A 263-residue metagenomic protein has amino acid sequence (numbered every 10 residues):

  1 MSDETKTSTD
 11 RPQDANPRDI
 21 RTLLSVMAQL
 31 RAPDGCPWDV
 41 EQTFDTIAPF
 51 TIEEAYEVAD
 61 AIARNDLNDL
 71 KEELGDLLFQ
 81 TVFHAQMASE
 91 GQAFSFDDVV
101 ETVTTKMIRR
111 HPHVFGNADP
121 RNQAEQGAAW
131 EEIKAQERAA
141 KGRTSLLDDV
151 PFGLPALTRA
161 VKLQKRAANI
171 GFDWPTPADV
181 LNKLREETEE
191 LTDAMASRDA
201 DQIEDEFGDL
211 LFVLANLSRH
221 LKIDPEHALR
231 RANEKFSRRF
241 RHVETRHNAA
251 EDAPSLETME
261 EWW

Functional and structural regions predicted by a protein language model:
M1-E73, F79-F207, L211-W263: Flexible "arm" and connector segments at domain edges
